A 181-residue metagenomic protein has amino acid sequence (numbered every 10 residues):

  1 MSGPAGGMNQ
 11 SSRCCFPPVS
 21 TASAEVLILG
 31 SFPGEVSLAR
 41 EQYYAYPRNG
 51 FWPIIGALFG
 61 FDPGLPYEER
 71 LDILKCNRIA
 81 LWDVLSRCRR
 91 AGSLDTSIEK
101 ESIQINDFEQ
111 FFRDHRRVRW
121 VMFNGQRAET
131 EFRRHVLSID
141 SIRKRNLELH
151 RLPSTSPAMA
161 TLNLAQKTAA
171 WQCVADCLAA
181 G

Functional and structural regions predicted by a protein language model:
M1-T21, E25, Y46-P47, L94-N106 (+1 more regions): C-terminal capping/extension of enzyme domains
E25-V26, W120: Structural motif
L27-S31: N-terminal nucleotide-binding beta1-loop-alpha1 segment
E35-L38, R89-G92, E129-F132, P157-T161: Short catalytic/ligand-binding loop motif for oxyanion handling, primarily in non-cytosolic enzymes, centered on
V36-E99: Short, surface-exposed acidic-centric catalytic microdomains
P53, Q110, Q172: Active-site phosphate/pyrophosphate- and oxyanion-stabilizing loops and adjacent acidic/basic residues in soluble
C76-E131: Internal catalytic-core helix/loop-beta-alpha segment that presents or stabilizes conserved functional determinants
